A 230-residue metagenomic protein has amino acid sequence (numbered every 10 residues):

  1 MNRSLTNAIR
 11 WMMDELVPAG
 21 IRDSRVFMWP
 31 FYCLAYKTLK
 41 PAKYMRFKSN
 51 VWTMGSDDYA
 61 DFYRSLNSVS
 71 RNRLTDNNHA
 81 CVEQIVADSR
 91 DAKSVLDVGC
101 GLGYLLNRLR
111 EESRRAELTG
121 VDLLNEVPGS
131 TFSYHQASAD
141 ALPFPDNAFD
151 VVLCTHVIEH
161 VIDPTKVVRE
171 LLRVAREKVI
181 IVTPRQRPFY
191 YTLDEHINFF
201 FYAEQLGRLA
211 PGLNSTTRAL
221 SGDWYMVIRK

Functional and structural regions predicted by a protein language model:
M1-A141, P145, V168, R185 (+1 more regions): Conserved N-terminal segment of class I S-adenosyl-L-methionine
R115, A175-R176: A structural motif
D146-F149, R176: Active-site acidic short loop of glycosyltransferases
L153: A conserved beta-strand element that flanks and buttresses the S-adenosyl-L-methionine
V157: Hydrophobic adenine-recognition pocket in adenosine-nucleotide-binding enzymes
H160-V161, R187-P188: Short glycine-rich, flexible loops that bind phosphorylated cofactors or substrates
V161-E170: A short, conserved alpha-helix within the catalytic core of class I
R176-R185: Conserved beta-strand signature within the Rossmann-like core of class I S-adenosyl-L-methionine
